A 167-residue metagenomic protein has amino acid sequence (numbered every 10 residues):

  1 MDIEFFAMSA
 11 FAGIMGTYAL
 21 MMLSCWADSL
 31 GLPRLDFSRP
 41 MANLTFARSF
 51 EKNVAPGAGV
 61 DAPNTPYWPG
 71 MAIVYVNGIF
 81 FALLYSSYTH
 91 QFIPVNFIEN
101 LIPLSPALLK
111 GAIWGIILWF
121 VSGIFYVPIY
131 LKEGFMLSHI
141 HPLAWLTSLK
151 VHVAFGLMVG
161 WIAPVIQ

Functional and structural regions predicted by a protein language model:
M1-Q167: Juxtamembrane/disordered regions of integral membrane proteins
